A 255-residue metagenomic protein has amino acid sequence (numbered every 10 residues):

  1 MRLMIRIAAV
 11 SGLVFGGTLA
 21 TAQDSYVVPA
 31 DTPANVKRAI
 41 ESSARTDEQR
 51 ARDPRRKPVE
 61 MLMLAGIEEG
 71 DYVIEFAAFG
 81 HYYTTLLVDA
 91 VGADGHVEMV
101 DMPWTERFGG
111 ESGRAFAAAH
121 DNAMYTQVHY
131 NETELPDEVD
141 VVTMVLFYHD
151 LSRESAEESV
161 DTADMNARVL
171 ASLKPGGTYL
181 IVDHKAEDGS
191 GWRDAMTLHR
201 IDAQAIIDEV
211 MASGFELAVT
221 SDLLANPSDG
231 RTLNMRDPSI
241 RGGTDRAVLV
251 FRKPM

Functional and structural regions predicted by a protein language model:
T32-E68: Class I SAM-dependent methyltransferase Rossmann-like catalytic core, especially the SAM/SAH-binding loop
E69-F79: Conserved class I S-adenosyl-L-methionine
E69-G70, A93-D94, L173-Y179: Short glycine-dipeptide loop
D71, T133-V142, L146: A short acidic, Gly/Pro-enriched loop at the edge of an enzyme's catalytic core that lines a small-molecule cofactor
V88-V91, S159-P175: A short glycine-rich, Lys/Arg-flanked "PGG" loop and its adjoining helix->strand segment in the class I
G109-T133: S-adenosyl-L-methionine
G191-A218: Conserved Class I S-adenosyl-L-methionine
S213, S228-M255: Core SAM-dependent methyltransferase catalytic element
